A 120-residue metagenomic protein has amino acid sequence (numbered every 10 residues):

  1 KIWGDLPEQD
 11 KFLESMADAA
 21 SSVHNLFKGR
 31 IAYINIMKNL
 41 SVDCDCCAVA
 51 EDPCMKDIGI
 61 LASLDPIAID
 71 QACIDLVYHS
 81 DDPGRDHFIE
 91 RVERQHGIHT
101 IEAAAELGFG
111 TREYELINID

Functional and structural regions predicted by a protein language model:
K1-D120: Extended, low-polarity segments enriched in aliphatic/aromatic residues
